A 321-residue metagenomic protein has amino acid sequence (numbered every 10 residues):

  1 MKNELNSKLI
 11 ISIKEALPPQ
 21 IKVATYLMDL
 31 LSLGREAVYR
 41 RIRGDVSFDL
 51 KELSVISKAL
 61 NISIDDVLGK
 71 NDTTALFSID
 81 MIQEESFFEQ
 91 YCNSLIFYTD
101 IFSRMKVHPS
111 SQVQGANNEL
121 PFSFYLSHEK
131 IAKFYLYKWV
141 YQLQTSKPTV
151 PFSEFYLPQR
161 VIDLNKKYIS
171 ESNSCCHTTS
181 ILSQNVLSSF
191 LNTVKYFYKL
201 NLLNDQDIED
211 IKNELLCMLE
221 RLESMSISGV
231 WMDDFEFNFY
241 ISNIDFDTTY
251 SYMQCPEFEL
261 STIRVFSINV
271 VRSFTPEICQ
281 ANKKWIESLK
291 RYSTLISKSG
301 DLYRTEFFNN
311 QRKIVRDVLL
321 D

Functional and structural regions predicted by a protein language model:
M1-L5, S32-Y39, Y125-K133, P148-L164: Charged, low-complexity, helix/coiled-coil-prone segments
M1-M81: Basic, Lys/Arg-rich alpha-helical nucleic-acid-recognition elements, primarily the DNA-binding modules of transcription
N3, L17, F88, D205-K212: Generic detection of long, well-ordered alpha-helical segments
K8, S12, Y26, A37 (+3 more regions): Exposed alpha-helical structural elements
S12, A16, L30, I101 (+5 more regions): Residues that form generic nucleotide/phosphate-binding pockets
T73-V150: Helix-turn-helix/homeodomain-like alpha-helical modules used for DNA recognition and transcription-factor dimerization
Y137-Q311: Hydrophobic protein-protein interaction segments
I314-D321: Long, charge-rich alpha-helical interaction segments
